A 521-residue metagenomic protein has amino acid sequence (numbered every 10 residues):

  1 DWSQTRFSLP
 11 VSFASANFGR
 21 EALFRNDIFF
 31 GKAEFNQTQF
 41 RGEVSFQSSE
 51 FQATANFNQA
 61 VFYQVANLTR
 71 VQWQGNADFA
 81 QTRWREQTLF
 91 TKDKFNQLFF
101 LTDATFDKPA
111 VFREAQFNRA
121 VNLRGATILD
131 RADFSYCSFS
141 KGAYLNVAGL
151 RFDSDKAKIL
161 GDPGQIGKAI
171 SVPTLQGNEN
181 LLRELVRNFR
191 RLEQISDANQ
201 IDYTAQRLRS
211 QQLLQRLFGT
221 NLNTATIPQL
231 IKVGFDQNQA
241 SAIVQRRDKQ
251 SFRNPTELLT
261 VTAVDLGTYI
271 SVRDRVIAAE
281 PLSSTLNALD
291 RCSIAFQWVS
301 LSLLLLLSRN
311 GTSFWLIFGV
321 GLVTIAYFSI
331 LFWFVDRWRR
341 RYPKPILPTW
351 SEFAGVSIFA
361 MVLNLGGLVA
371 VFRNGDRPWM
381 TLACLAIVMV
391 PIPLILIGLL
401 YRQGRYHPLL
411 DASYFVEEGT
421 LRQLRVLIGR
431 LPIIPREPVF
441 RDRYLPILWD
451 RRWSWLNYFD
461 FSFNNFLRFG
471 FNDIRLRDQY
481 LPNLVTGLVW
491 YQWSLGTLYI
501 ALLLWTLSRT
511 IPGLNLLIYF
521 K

Functional and structural regions predicted by a protein language model:
D1-V261, L266-K521: Terminal module of membrane-associated proteins
